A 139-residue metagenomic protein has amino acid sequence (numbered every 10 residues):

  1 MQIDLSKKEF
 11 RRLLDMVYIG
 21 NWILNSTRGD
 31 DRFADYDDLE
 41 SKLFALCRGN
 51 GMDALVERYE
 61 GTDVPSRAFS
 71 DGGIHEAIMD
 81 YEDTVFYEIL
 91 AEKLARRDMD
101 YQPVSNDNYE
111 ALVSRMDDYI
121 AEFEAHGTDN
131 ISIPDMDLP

Functional and structural regions predicted by a protein language model:
M1-S26: Short N-terminal edge-element motif at the start of the domain
M16, H75, D80-Y81, V113 (+1 more regions): Generic detection of intrinsically disordered/low-complexity segments and helix-coil linkers/edges
N21-E92: Structured domain cores in non-transmembrane regions
R97-P139: Glycine-rich, aromatic-bearing surface loops/beta-hairpins
